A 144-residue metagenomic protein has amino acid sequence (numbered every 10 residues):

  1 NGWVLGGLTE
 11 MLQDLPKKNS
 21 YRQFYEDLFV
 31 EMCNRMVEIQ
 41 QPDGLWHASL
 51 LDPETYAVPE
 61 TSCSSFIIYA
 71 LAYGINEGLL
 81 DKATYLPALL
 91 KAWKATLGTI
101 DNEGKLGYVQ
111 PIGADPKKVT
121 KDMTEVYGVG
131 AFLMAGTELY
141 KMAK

Functional and structural regions predicted by a protein language model:
N1-G6, K17, Y21-Y25, Q40 (+2 more regions): Solvent-exposed loop and edge beta-strand segments that line ligand/cofactor-binding and catalytic clefts
G7-L12, C33: Early exported N-terminus immediately downstream of N-terminal targeting peptides
M11-Q23, G74-K82: Inter-helical turn/loop segments and adjacent helix faces that build the functional surface of alpha-helical bundle
S20-V37, D81-L97: Extended, well-ordered alpha-helical scaffold segments
C33, Q40, L50, I100 (+1 more regions): A cross-domain feature marking catalytic cores of carbohydrate-active enzymes and several ubiquitous metabolic/repair
W46, V58-K144: CBM-like carbohydrate-recognition segments
